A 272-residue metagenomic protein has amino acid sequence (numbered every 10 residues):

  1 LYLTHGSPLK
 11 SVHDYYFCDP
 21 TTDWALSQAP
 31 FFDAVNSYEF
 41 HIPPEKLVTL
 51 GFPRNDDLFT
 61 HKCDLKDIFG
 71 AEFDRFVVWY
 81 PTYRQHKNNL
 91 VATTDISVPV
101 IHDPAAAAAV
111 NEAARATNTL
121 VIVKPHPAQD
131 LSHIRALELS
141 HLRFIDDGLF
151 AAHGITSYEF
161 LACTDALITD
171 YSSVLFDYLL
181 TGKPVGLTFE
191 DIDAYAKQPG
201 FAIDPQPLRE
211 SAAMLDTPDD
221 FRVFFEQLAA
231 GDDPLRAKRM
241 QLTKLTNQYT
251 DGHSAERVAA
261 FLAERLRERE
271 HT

Functional and structural regions predicted by a protein language model:
L1-F59: Active-site and donor-binding regions of nucleotide-sugar-utilizing enzymes
C18, G70, E159-F160: Structural alpha-helical scaffold elements that stabilize or flank donor/cofactor-binding regions in carbohydrate
D23-A29, L120-I122, L167-I168: A short beta-strand/loop micro-motif in the catalytic core of glycosyltransferases that engages the nucleotide-sugar
Q28-F31, P125-P127, Y171, T217: Helix N-cap/beta->alpha junction signal
R54-E138, L215-T217, T250, S254-E256: Conserved catalytic-core segment of nucleotide-activated headgroup transferases in glycan assembly
A128-S173: Donor nucleotide-activated moiety binding/catalytic core segment of transferases that use nucleotide-activated donors
E138-S140, S173-N247: Catalytic binding pocket for nucleotide-activated donors in carbohydrate/polymer assembly enzymes
D251-T272: C-terminal alpha-helical cap of glycosyltransferases
